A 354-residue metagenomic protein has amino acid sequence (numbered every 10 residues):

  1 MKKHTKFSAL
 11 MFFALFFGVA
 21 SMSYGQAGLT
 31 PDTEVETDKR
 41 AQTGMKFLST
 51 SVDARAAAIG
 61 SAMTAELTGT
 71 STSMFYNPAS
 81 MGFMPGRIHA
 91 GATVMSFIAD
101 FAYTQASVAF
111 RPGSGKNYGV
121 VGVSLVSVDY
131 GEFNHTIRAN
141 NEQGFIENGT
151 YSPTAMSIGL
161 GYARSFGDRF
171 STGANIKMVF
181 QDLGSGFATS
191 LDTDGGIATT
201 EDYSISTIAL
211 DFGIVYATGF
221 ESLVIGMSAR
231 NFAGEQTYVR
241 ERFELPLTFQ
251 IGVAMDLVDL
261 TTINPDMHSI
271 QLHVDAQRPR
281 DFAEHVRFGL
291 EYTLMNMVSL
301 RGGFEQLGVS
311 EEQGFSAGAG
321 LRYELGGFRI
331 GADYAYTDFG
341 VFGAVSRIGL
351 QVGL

Functional and structural regions predicted by a protein language model:
M1-T43: Cleavable N-terminal export/targeting peptides
Q26-L354: Subset of outer-membrane beta-barrel
